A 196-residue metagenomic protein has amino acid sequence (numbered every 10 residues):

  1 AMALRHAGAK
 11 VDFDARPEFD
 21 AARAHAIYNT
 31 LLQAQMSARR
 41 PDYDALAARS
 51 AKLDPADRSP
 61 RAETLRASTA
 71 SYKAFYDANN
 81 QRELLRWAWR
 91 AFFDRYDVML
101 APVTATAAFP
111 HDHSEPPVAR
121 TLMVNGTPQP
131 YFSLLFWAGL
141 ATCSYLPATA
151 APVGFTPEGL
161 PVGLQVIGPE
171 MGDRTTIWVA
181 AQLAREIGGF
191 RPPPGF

Functional and structural regions predicted by a protein language model:
A1-K10, Y76, W87, R95 (+3 more regions): Structural helix-boundary/capping segments
A1-Q33, R66-T69: Gly/Ser-rich, acidic/histidine-flanked active-site/gating loops
R16, V103-T106: Histidine- and/or cysteine-centered catalytic micro-motif in compact active-site loops
N29-Q33, V118-A119, I167-G168: Short, hinge-like loop/turn segments at secondary-structure boundaries
T30-R90, T106, P110-E115, P152-L160: Short helix-loop capping/hinge segments that flank enzyme active sites or metal/cofactor-binding pockets
K73-F75, T121-V124, Q165: A short, structure-level motif marking secondary-structure boundaries and short turns
F109-L134: Short, surface-exposed loop/helix-turn segments at secondary-structure junctions that function as lids/hinges flanking
